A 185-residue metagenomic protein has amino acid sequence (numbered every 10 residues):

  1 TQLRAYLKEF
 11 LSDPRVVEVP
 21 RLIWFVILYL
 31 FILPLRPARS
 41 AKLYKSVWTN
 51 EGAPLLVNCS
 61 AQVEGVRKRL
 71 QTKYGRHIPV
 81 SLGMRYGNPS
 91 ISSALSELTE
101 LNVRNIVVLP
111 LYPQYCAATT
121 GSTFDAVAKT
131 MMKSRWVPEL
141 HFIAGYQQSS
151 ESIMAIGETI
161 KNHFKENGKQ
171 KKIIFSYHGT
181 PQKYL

Functional and structural regions predicted by a protein language model:
T1-L185: Active-site-proximal alpha-helix that buttresses catalytic centers in soluble enzyme cores
